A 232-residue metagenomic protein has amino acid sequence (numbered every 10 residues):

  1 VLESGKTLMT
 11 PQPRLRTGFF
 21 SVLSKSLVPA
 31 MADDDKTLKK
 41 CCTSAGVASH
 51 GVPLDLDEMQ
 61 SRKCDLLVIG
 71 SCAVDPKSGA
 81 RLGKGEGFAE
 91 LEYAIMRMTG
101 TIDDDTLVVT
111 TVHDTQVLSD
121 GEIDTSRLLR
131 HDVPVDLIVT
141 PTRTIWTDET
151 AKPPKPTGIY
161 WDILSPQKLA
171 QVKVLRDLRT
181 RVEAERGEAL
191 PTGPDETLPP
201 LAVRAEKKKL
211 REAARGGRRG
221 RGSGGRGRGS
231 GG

Functional and structural regions predicted by a protein language model:
V1: Conserved SAM-binding loop of SAM-dependent methyltransferases across substrates and taxa, primarily the Class I
S4-T7, R16-G222, G227-G229: Surface-exposed, charge/polar-rich loops and edge strands
P11-P13: N-terminal functional module of multi-domain proteins
G232: A short, cysteine/histidine-rich metal-binding "knuckle" motif
